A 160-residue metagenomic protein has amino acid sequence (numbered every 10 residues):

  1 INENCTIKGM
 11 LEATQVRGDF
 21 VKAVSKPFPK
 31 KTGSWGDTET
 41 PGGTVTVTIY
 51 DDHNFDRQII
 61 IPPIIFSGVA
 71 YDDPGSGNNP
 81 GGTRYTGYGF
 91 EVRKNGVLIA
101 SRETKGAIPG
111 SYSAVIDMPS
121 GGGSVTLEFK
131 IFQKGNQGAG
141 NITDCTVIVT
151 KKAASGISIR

Functional and structural regions predicted by a protein language model:
I1-P27: Low-complexity, small-hydrophobic/phenylalanine-enriched stretches that adopt extended beta/coil conformations used
S25-R160: Extracellular jelly-roll beta-sandwich "head" domains, especially the C-terminal globular C1q domain
